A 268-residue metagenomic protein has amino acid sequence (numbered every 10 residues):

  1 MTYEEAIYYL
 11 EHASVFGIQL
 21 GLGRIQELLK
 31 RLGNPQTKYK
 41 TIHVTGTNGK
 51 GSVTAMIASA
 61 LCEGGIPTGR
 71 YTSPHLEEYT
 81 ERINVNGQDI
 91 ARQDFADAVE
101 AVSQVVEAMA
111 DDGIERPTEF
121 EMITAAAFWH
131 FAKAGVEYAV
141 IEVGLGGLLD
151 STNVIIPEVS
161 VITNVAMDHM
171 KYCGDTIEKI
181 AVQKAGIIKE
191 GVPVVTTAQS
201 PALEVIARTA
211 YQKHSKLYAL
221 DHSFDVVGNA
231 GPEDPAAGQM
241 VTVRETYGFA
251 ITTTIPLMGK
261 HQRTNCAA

Functional and structural regions predicted by a protein language model:
M1-N48, S52-P67, L76-E78, P193-V195 (+2 more regions): N-terminal leader/targeting and accessory segments in enzymes
L20, S52, E119-I123, Q183 (+1 more regions): A generic structural signal for residues located within well-ordered alpha-helices of large catalytic or ligand-binding
L22, Q26-T37, E63-I155, K171-C173 (+1 more regions): ATP-dependent carboxylate-amine ligase catalytic core
T41-H43, T68-R70, V154, S160 (+1 more regions): Conserved beta-strand scaffold positions in the cores of enzyme catalytic domains, especially in NTP/NDP-utilizing
H43, H75, H169-M170, H261: Histidine-centered active-site/metal-ligand motif
T68, A236, L257-A268: Short glycine/threonine-rich catalytic loop with a Thr-x-Gly-x-Asp
I90, D175, H261-T264: Residue-level signal for the nucleotide or nucleotide-sugar donor/cofactor binding architecture
A110-D111, E115, G135-E142, P157-T252 (+1 more regions): Acidic, Mg2+-coordinating active-site environments of NTP-dependent enzymes
